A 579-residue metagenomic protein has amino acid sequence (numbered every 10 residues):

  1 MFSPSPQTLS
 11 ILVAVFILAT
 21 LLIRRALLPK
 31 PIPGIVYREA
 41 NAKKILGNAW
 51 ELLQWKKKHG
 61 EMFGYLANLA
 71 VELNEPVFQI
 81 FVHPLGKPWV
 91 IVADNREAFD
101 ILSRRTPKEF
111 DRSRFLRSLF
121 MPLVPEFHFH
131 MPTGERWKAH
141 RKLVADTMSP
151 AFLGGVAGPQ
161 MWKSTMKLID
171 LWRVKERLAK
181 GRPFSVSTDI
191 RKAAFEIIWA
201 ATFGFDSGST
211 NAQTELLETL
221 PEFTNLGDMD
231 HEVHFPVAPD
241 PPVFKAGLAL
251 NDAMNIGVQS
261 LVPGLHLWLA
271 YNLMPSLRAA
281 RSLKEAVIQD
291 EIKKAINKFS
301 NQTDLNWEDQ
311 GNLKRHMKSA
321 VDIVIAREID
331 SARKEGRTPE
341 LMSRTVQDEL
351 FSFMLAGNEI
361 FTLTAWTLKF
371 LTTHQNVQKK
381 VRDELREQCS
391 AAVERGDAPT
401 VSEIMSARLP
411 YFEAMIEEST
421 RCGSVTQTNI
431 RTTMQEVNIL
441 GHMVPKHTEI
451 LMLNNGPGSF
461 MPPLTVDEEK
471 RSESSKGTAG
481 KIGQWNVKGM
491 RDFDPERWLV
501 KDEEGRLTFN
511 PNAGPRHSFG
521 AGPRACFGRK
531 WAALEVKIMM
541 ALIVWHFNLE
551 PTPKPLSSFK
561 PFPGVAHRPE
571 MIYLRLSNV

Functional and structural regions predicted by a protein language model:
F2-P125, E135, A139, W162-K167 (+2 more regions): N-terminal membrane-proximal hinge/A-helix region immediately C-terminal to the signal-anchor transmembrane segment
Y37-E61, A67, L116-T202, L220-N297 (+1 more regions): Cytochrome P450 catalytic-domain helical core, especially the substrate-recognition surface and oxygen-activation
A194, I198, I288, D330-E384 (+4 more regions): Central I-helix of cytochrome P450 enzymes
A280-L363, K501-E504: Conserved cytochrome P450 catalytic core segment spanning the I/J/K helices
E308-G311, T372-V425, L440, P445-T448: Cytochrome P450 I-helix active-site segment
Q375-Q378, A521-A525, R529-H567: Cytochrome P450 heme-binding "Cys pocket" and the immediately downstream C-terminal segment
V381, S419, V444, F493 (+3 more regions): Hydrophobic, well-ordered secondary-structure elements that form the walls of internal hydrophobic environments
M452-R506: Conserved cytochrome P450 K-helix/beta-meander segment immediately N-terminal to the heme-binding cysteine loop
